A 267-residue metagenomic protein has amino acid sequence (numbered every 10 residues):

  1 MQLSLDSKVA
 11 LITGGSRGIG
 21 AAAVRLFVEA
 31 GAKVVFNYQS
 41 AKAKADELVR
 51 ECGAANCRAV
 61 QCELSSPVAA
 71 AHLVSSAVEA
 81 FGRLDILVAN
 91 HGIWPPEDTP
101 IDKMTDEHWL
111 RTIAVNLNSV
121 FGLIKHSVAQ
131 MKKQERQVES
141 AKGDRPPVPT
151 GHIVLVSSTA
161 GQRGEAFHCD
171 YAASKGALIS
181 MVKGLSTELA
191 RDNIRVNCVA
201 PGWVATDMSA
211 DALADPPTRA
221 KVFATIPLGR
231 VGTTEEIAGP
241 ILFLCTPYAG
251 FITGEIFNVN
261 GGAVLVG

Functional and structural regions predicted by a protein language model:
S16-R17: Conserved glycine-rich cofactor-binding loop
A30-E47: Conserved glycine-rich Rossmann-like NAD(P)H-binding loop of the short-chain dehydrogenase/reductase
E97-I101, T105-I113, V222: Substrate-binding pocket helix/loop in short-chain dehydrogenase/reductase
D98, R163, I241-L242, T253-G267: Short C-terminal tail/terminal secondary-structure segment of NAD(P)H-dependent dehydrogenase/reductase domains
I124, S174, V182: Active-site helix of classical SDR
A129, T187-R191, G250: Alpha-helical segment proximal to the catalytic Tyr-Lys
S158: Residue(s) in the substrate-gating loop at a strand-loop-helix junction that position the organic substrate next
